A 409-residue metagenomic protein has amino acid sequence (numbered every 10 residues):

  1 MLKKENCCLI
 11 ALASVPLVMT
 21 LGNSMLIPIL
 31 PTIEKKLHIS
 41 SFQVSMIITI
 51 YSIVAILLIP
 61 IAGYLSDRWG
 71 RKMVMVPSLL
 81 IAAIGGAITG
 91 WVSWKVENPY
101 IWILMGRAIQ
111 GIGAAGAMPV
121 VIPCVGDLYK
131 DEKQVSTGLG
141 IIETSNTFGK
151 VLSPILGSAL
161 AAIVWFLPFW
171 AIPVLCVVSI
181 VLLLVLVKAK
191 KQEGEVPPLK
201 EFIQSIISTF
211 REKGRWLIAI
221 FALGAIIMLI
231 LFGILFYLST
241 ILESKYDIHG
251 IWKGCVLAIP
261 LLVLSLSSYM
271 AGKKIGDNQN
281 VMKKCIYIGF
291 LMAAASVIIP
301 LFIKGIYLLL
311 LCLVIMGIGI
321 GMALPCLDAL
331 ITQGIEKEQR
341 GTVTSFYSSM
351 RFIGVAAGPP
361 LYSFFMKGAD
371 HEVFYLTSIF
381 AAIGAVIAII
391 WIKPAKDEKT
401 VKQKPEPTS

Functional and structural regions predicted by a protein language model:
M1-L2, K188-A219: Juxtamembrane intracellular "pre-TM" segments in multi-pass secondary transporters
T49-G63, I122, A258-M270: Central cavity-lining transmembrane alpha-helices of secondary-active solute carriers, predominantly the Major
L57-E97: Conserved MFS/SLC helix-loop-helix module at the cytosolic interface between two early adjacent transmembrane helices
I59-R71, S267-N280: Helix-to-loop junctions at the C-terminal end of transmembrane segments in multipass secondary transporters
Y100, G106-F148: Cytoplasmic helix-loop-helix junction between adjacent transmembrane helices in 12-TM secondary transporters
I141-L186: Helix-loop-helix hairpin linking two adjacent transmembrane segments in secondary transporters
R215-L257: Extracytoplasmic gate region of multi-pass secondary transporters
V281-L327: C-terminal transmembrane helical hairpin of 12-TM major facilitator-type secondary transporters
